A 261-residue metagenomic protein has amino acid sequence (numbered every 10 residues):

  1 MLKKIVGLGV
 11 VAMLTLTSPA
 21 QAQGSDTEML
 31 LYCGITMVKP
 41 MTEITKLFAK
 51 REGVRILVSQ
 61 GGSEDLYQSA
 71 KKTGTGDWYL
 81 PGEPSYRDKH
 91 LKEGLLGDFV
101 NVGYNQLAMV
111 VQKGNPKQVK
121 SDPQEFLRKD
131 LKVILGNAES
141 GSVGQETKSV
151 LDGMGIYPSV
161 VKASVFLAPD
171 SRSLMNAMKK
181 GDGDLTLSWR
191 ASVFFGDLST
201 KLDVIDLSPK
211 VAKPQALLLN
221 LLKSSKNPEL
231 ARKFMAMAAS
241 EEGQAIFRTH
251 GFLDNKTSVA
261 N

Functional and structural regions predicted by a protein language model:
M1-K4: Positively charged n-region of N-terminal signal peptides that target proteins for export
V6-T17: Bacterial N-terminal signal peptides
A22-Q60, E64-T75, P81-E93, D98-N105 (+1 more regions): Exported/periplasmic ABC-transporter solute-binding proteins
